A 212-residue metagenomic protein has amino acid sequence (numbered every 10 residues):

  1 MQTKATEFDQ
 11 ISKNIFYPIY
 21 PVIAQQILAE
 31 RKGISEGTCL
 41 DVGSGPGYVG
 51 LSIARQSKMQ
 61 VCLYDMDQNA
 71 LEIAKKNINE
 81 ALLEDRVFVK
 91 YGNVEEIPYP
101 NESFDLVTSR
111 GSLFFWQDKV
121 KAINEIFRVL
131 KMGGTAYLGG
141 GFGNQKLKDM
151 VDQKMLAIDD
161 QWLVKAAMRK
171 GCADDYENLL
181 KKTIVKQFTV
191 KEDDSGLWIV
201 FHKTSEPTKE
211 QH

Functional and structural regions predicted by a protein language model:
M1-S35, Y48-S52, E80, D159: Conserved class I S-adenosyl-L-methionine
L40-E96: Class I SAM-dependent methyltransferase SAM/SAH-binding core
T108: A conserved beta-strand element that flanks and buttresses the S-adenosyl-L-methionine
G111-F115: A short His-aromatic
V120-M132: A short glycine-rich, Lys/Arg-flanked "PGG" loop and its adjoining helix->strand segment in the class I
Y137-W162: Conserved class I S-adenosyl-L-methionine
A166-I184: Short alpha-helix
K181-H212: Core SAM-dependent methyltransferase catalytic element
